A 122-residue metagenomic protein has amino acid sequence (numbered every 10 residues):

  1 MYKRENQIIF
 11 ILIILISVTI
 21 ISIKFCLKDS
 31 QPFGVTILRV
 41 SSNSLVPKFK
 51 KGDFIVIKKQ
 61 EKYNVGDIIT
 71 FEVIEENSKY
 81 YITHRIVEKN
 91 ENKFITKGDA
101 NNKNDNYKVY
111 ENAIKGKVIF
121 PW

Functional and structural regions predicted by a protein language model:
M1-K62, P121-W122: Protein maturation boundaries and topogenic segments
I37, G66-D67, T83, E111 (+1 more regions): Extracytoplasmic/secreted envelope proteins and their assembly/folding machinery, especially bacterial periplasmic
S41, H84-V87: Conserved positions in beta-strands of structured domains
V46, N77, K103-N104: Short beta-strands and strand-coil junctions in structured, solvent-facing domains, enriched
E61-E75: Short coil-to-beta transition motif at edge beta-strands of beta-rich domains
E76-H84, K108-Y110: Short coil-to-beta-strand transition motifs
V87-W122: Extended, hydrophilic extramembrane loops/domains of integral membrane proteins
